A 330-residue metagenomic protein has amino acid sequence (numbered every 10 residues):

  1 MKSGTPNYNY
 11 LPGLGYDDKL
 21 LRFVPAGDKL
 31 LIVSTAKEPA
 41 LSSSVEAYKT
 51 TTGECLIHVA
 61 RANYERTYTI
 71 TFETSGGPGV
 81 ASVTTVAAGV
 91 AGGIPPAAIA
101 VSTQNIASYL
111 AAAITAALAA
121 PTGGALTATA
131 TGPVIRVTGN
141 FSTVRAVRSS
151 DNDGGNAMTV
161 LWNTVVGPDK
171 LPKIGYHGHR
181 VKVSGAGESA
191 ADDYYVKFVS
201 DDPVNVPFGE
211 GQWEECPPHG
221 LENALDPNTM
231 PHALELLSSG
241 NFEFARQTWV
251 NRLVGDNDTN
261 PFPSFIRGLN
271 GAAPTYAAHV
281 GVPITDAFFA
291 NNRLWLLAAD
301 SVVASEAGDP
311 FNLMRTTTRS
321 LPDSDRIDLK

Functional and structural regions predicted by a protein language model:
M1-S34, C55-G155, D169-P207: Extended, beta-strand-rich, solvent-exposed assembly scaffolds of outer structural proteins
M1-V24, K29, A36-S43, P261-P283 (+1 more regions): Extracellular/luminal recognition modules and glycoprotein regions
R22, A125-T127, A233, D286 (+1 more regions): Short, surface-exposed charged micro-motifs
P25-K29, S239, A290-R293: Short, solvent-exposed coil/turn segments at beta-strand boundaries
L30, E38, P133-I135, W213 (+3 more regions): Hydrophobic residues embedded in beta-strands of well-ordered beta-sheets
K37-G53, F208, W213, S301-R315: Short, conserved, GDST-rich strand-edge loop motifs in beta-rich repeat architectures
V204-A272: Long, low-complexity, polar/charged, intrinsically disordered or flexibly structured peripheral segments
D258-N292, L297-K330: Beta-propeller and closely related beta-pinwheel folds
